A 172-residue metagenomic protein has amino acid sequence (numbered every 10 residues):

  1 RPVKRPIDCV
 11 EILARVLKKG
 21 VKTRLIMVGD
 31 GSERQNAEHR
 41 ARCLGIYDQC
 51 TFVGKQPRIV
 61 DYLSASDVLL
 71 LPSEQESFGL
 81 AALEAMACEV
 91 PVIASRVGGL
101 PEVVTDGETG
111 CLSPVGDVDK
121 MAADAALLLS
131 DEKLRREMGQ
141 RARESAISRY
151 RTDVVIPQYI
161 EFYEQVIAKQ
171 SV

Functional and structural regions predicted by a protein language model:
P6-F52: A conserved nucleotide-sugar
K55, E74: Aromatic "clamp/platform" in nucleotide-sugar-dependent glycosyltransferases that forms part of the donor/acceptor
I59, G79-A82, L100: Short glycine/serine-rich donor-binding loops of glycosyltransferases
S66: An anion/phosphate-binding loop that grips the pyrophosphate of nucleotide cofactors and donors
L69-L70: A short hydrophobic beta-strand element within the catalytic core of glycosyltransferases that build diverse glycans
P91-A94, V104: Short hydrophobic beta-strand element within catalytic cores of glycosyltransferases and related nucleotide-activated
D106-G107, C111-V118, L127-E132: Conserved acidic donor-binding segment of nucleotide-sugar-dependent glycosyltransferases
K120, L127, L134-R149, V155-E161: A short, well-ordered alpha-helix in the C-terminal region of glycosyltransferases
